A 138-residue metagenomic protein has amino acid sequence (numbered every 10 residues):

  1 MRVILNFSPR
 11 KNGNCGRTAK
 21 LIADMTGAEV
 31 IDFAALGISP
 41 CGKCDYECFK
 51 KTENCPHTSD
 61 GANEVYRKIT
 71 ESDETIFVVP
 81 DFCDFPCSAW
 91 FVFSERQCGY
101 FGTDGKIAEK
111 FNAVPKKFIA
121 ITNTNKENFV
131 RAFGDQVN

Functional and structural regions predicted by a protein language model:
M1-G102: N-terminal beta1-alpha1-beta2 submodule of the flavodoxin-like/Rossmannoid cofactor-binding fold
G102-N138: Short, glycine-/small-residue-rich phosphate/pyrophosphate-handling segment
